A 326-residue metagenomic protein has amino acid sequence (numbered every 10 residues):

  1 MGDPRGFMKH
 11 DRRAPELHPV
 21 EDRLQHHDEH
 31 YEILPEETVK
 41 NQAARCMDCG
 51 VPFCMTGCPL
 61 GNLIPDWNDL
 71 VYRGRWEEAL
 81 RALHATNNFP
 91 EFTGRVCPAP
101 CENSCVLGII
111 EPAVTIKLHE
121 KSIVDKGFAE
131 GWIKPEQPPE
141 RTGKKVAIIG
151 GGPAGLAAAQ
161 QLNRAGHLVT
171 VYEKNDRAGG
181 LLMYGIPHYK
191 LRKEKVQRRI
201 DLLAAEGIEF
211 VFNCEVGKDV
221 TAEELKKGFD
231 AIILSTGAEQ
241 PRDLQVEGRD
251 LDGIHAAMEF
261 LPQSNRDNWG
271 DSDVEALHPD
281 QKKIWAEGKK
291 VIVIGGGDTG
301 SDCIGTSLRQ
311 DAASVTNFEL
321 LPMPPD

Functional and structural regions predicted by a protein language model:
M1-K145, K193, I232-P262, W269 (+2 more regions): Ferredoxin-type iron-sulfur electron-transfer modules and their immediate structural context
A43, G207, F229, L251 (+2 more regions): Short, well-ordered alpha-helix to beta-strand connector turns
V51, A147-Y172, V211-T221, E239-D243 (+1 more regions): Rossmann-like dinucleotide/flavin-binding elements
C54, T115, L168, G228 (+2 more regions): Short loop/turn motifs at secondary-structure junctions
L63, R177, M323: Conserved sequence/active-site signature of Rossmann-fold short-chain dehydrogenase/reductase
D66, L118, S122, Q161 (+5 more regions): Alpha-helical scaffold segments in soluble metabolic enzymes
L80-N87, P98-P100, H119, L181-D230: N-terminal Rossmann-like dinucleotide/flavin-binding domain of flavoprotein oxidoreductases that bind FAD/FMN
G143-I208: Long, contiguous alpha-helical scaffold regions
